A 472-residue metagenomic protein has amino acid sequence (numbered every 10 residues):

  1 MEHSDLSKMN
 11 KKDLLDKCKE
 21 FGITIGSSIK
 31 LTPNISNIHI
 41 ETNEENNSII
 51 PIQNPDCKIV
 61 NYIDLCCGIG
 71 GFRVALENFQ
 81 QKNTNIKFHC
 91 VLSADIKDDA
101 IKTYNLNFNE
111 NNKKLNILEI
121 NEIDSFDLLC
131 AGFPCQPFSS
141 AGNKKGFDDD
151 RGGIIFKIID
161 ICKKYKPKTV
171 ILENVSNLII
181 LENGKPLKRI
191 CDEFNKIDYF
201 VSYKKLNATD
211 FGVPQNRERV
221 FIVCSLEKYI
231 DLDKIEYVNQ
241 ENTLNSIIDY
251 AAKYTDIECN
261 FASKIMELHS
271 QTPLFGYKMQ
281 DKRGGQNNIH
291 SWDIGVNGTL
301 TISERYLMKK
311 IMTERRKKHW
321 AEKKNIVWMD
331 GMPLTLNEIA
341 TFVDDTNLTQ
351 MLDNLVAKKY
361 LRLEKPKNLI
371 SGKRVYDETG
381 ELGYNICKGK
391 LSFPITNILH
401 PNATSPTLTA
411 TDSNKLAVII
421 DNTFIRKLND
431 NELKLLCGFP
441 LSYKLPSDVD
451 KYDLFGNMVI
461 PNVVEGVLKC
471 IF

Functional and structural regions predicted by a protein language model:
M1-E45: Basic helix-extension-helix modules of the SAP/HeH family
I40-N43, R283-F472: C-terminal target-recognition/interaction regions appended to catalytic cores
I49-K166, L172, S176-K188: Core alpha/beta nucleotide-donor-binding catalytic domains of modification enzymes
K114-L115, S176, D198-D210: Conserved S-adenosyl-L-methionine
Y165-K168, Y199, E218: A short helix->loop->beta-strand "cap" motif at the edges of active sites that frequently abuts
G184-S202: Conserved Class I S-adenosyl-L-methionine
V213-V296, M308-K310: Flexible, glycine-/basic-rich loop-and-beta segments that form/coincide with the SAM-dependent methyltransferase
